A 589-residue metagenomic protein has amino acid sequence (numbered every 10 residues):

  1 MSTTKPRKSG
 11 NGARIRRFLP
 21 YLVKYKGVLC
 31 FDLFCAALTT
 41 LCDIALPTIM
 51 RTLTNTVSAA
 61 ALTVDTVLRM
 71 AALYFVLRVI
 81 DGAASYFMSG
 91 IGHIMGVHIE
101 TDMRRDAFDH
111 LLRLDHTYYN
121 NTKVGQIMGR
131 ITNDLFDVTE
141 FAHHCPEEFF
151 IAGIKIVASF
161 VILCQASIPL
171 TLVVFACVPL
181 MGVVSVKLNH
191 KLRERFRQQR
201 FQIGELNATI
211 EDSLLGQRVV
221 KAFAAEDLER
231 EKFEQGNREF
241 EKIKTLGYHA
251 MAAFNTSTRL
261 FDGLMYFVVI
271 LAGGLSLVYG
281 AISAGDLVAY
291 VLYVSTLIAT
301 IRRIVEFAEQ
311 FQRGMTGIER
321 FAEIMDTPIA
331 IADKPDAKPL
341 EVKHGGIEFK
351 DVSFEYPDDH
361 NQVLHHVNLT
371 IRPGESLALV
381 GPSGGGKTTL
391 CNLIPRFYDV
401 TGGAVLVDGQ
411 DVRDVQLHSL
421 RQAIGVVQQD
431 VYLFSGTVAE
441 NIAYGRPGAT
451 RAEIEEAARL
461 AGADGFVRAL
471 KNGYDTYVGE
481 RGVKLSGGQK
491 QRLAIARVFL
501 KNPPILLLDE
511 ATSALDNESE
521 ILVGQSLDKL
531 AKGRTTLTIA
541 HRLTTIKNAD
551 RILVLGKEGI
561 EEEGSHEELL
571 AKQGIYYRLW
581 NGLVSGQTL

Functional and structural regions predicted by a protein language model:
M1-D43, S58-M70, M88-G92, G96 (+10 more regions): Membrane-integrated ABC transporters
S2-K8, V97, R105-L135, A208-K232 (+5 more regions): Short intracellular "coupling" helices and adjacent cytoplasmic loop segments at the cytosolic face of multi-pass
R14, L22, T54, M88 (+4 more regions): Juxtamembrane loop-to-helix connectors within ABC transporter transmembrane domains
K24, V28-L41, Y74, E147-Q198 (+3 more regions): Transmembrane helices of ABC transporter permease
G27, H116-T117, N133-A142, P146 (+10 more regions): An intracellular "coupling" helix at the cytosolic face of ABC transporter transmembrane type-1 domains
L29-F87, C164-P169, F267, G280-A284: Transmembrane helix-loop-helix hairpins at lipid-water interfaces of multipass membrane proteins, especially the type-1
A59-A72, I162-A176, L246-E319, I324-M325: Helix-loop-helix
D333, L340-L589: ABC-type nucleotide-binding domain
